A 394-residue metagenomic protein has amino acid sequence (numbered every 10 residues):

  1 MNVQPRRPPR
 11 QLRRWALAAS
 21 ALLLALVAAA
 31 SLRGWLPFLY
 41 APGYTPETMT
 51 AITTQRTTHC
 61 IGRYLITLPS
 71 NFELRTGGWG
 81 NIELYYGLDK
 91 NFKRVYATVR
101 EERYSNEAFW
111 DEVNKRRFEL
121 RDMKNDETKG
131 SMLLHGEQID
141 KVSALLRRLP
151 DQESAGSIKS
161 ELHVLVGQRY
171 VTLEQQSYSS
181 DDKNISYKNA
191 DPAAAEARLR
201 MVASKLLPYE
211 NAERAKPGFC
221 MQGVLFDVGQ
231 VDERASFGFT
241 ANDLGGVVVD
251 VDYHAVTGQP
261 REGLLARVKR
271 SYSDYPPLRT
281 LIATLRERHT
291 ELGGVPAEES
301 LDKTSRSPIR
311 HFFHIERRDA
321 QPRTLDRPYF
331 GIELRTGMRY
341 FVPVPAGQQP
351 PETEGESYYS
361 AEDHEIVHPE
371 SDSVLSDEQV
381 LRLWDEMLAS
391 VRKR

Functional and structural regions predicted by a protein language model:
Q4-S31: N-terminal Sec-pathway targeting helices
A25-T45: Membrane-interface motif at the C-terminal end of an N-terminal transmembrane signal
F72, L173-G223, I332-R394: Surface-exposed amphipathic alpha-helical segments
E73, G77-M221: Long, acidic/polar, low-complexity amphipathic helices and coiled-coil-like
K115-G167, D250-Y329, E333, F341: Signature of long, low-cysteine stretches enriched in small and polar/charged residues
D182-S300: Acidic, serine/threonine- and glycine-rich low-complexity intrinsically disordered segments that serve as flexible
